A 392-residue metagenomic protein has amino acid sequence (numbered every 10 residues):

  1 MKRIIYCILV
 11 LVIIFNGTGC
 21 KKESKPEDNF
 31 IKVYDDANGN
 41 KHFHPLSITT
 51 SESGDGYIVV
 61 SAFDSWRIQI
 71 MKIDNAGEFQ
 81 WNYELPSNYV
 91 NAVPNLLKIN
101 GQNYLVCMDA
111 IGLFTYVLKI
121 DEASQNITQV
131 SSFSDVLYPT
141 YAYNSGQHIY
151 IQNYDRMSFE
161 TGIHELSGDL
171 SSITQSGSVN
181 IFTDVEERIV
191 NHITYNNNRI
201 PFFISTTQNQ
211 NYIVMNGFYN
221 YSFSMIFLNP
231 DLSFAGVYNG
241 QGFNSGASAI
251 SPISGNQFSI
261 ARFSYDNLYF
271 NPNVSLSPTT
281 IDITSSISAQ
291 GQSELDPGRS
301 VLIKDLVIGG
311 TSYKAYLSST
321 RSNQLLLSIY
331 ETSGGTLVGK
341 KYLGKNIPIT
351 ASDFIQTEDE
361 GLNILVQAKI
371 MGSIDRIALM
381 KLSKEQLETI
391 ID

Functional and structural regions predicted by a protein language model:
M1-L46: Bacterial Sec-dependent N-terminal signal peptides
K25-H44, Q69, E78-L85, Q125-D135 (+7 more regions): Aromatic (tryptophan-biased) beta-strands that constitute blades/sheets of beta-rich domains
D35-I68: Beta-strand-rich domains and repeat architectures in extracellular enzymes and scaffolds, especially beta-propellers
H42-T50, Y89-K98, S134-Q147, D184-T206 (+3 more regions): Repeated scaffold domains used in trafficking and secretory/extracellular systems, primarily beta-propellers
I48, I58-V60, I70, W81 (+12 more regions): Hydrophobic strand positions within the blades of repeat-based beta-sheet folds
F63-R67, D109-F114, D155-E160, F218-S222 (+3 more regions): Short glycine/acidic-enriched loop and turn motifs that connect beta-strands
Q69-G77, T115-Q125, T161-S171, F223-D231 (+3 more regions): Beta-propeller blade signature
T350-D392: Blade-level signature of beta-propeller repeat domains, shared across WD40, Kelch, NHL, RCC1 and BNR/Asp-box propellers
